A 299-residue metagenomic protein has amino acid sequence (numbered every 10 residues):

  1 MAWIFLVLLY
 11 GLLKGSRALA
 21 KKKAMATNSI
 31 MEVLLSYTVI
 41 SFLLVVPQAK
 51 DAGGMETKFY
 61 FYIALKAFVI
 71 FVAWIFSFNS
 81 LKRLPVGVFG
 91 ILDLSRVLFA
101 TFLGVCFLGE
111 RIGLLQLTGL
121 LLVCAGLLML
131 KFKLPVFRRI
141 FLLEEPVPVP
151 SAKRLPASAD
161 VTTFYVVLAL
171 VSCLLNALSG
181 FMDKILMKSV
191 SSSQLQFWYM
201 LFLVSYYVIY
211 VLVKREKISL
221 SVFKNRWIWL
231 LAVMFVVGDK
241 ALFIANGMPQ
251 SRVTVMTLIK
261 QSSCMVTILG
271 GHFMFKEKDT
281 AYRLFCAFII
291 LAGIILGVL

Functional and structural regions predicted by a protein language model:
M1-L8, L98-L174, A281-L299: Juxtamembrane helix-loop boundary signature in multi-pass membrane transporters
A2-L9, S36, V46-F76, D93 (+2 more regions): Loop-to-transmembrane-helix transition segments
F5, L9, S36-I40, L65-F68 (+7 more regions): Hydrophobic residues within alpha-helical transmembrane segments of multi-pass solute transporters/permease subunits
L12-I40, L178-F202, Q250-V255: Juxtamembrane helix-loop-helix junctions in multi-pass membrane proteins
A26-E32, F76-L92, K188-L195, K240-S262: Structural motif at transmembrane-helix junctions in multi-pass transporters
V39-L44, L92-C106, F202-Y206, G238-A241 (+2 more regions): Alpha-helical transmembrane segments of compact multi-pass small-molecule transporters, enriched in specific families
S41-K58, C106, L128-R138, E144-L155 (+4 more regions): Membrane-interface helix-cap regions at the ends of transmembrane helices in multi-pass membrane proteins
F42-A52, A100-Q116, V171-K188, M234-S251 (+1 more regions): Hydrophobic alpha-helical transmembrane segments in multi-pass integral membrane proteins
